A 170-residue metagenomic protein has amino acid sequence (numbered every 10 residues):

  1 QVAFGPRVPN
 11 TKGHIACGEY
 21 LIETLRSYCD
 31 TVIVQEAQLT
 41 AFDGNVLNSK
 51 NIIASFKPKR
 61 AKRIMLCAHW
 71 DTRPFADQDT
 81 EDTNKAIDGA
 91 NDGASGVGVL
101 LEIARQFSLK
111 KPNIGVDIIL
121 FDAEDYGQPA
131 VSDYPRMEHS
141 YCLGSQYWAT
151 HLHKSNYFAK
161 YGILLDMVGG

Functional and structural regions predicted by a protein language model:
V2-P9, L25-C29, F56, P74 (+3 more regions): Sec/Tat-exported extracytoplasmic proteins
A3-K59: A non-catalytic alpha/beta surface segment that caps or lines the substrate-entry region of metallo-dependent hydrolase
V8-P9, Q38-A41, P58-R60, W70-P74 (+2 more regions): Solvent-exposed loop/turn segments at secondary-structure junctions within structured extracellular/periplasmic domains
N45-N48, F56-R60, K110-N113, K154-Y157: Extracellular/periplasmic catalytic domains that process cell-envelope and extracellular macromolecules
N51-S55, M65-H69, G115-L120, L164-D166: Soluble periplasmic/extracytoplasmic beta-strand elements of cell-envelope proteins
S55-D77, G98-S108: Short, contiguous, well-ordered secondary-structure segments
F75-A86: Glycine/charged-rich beta-loop-alpha catalytic/anionic-binding loops adjacent to active sites
K85-G170: Acidic/histidine-rich catalytic neighborhood of metal-dependent amide-processing enzymes
